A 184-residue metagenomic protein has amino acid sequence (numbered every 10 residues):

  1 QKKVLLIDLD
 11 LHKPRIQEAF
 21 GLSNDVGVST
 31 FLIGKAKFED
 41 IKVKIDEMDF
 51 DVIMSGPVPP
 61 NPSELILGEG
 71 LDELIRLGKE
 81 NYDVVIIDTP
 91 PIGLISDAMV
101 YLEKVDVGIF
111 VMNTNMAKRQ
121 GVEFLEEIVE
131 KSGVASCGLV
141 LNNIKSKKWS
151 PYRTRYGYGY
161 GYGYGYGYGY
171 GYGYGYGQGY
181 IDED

Functional and structural regions predicted by a protein language model:
Q1-D184: P-loop NTP-binding module
